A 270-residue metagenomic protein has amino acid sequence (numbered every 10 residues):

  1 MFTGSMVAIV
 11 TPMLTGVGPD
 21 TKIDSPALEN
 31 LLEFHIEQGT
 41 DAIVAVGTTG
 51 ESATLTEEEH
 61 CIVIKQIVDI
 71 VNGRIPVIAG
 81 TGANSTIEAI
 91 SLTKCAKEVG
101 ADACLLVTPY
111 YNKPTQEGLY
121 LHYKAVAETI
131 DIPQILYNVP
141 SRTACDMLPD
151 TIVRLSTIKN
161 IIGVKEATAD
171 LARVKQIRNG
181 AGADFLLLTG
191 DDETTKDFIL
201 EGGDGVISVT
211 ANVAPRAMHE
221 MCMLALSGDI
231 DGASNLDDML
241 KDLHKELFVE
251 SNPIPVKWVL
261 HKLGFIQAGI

Functional and structural regions predicted by a protein language model:
M1-A144: Active-site beta->alpha loop and helix N-cap motifs at the rims of alpha/beta catalytic domains
T3, L28, H60, I64 (+7 more regions): A general structural signal for well-ordered alpha-helical segments in protein cores
M13, H35-I36, T40, V68-I75 (+6 more regions): Structural signal for hydrophobic packing residues in well-ordered secondary-structure cores of soluble enzyme domains
K22-S25, E29, E37, E57 (+7 more regions): Electropositive phosphate-/nucleotide-binding environments in soluble metabolic enzymes
E128, R142-F248: Catalytic alpha/beta core domains of metabolic enzymes, predominantly
V139, A167, H261: Short, well-ordered beta-to-alpha junction loops that form the rim of enzyme active sites and present histidine/acidic
L200-G202, M239-I270: Conserved short secondary-structure transition element at the edge of the structured enzyme core that lines
